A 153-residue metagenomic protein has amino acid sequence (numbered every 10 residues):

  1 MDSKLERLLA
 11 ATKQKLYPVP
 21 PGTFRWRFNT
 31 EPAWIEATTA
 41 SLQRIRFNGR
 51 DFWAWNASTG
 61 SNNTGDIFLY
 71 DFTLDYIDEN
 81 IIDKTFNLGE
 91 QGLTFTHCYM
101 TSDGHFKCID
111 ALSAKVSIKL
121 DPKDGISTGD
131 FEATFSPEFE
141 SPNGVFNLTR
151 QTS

Functional and structural regions predicted by a protein language model:
M1-S153: An extracellular/secretory-lumen and virion-surface interaction module
